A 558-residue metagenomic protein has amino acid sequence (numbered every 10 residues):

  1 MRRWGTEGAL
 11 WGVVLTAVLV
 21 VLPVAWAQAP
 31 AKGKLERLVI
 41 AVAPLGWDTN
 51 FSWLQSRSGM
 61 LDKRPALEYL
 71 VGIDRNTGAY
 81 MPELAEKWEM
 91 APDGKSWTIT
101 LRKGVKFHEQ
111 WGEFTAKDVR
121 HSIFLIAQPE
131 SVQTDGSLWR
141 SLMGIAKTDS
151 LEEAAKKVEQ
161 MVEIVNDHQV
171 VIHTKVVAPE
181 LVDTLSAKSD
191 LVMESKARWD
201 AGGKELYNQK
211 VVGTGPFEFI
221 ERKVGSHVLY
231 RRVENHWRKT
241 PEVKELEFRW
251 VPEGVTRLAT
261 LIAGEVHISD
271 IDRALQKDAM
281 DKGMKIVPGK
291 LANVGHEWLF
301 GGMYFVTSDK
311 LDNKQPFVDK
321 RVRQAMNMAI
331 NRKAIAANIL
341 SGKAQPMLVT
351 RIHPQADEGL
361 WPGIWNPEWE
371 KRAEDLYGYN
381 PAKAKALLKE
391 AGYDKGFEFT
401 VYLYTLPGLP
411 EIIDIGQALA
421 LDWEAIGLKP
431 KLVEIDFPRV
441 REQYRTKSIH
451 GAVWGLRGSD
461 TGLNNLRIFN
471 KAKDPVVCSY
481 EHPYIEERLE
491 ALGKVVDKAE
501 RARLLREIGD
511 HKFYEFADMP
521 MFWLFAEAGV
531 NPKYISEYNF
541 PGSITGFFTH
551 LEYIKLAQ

Functional and structural regions predicted by a protein language model:
R3, E7-L10, Q28-A31, T100 (+2 more regions): Surface-exposed binding/hinge segments that line and control ligand-binding clefts or catalytic entry sites
A9-P23: Bacterial N-terminal signal peptides
V39, T115-F124, D167-H173, V177 (+8 more regions): Alpha-helical secondary-structure segments
V39-P92, K210-T214: N-terminal lobe/hinge region of extracytoplasmic solute-binding protein
V42, K223, R232, G295-G301 (+5 more regions): Detector for C-terminal structural segments
D74-N76, K156-K157, E163, D167-H168 (+6 more regions): Gly/Pro-rich hinge or "lid" segments in bacterial periplasmic/extracellular proteins
E86-D135, V171, F248, R257-T260 (+2 more regions): Aromatic- and charge-enriched surface segment that lines or borders ligand/interaction sites
I220-E234, E247-L311, K333, A337-I339 (+1 more regions): Extracellular/periplasmic solute-recognition and catalytic clefts
